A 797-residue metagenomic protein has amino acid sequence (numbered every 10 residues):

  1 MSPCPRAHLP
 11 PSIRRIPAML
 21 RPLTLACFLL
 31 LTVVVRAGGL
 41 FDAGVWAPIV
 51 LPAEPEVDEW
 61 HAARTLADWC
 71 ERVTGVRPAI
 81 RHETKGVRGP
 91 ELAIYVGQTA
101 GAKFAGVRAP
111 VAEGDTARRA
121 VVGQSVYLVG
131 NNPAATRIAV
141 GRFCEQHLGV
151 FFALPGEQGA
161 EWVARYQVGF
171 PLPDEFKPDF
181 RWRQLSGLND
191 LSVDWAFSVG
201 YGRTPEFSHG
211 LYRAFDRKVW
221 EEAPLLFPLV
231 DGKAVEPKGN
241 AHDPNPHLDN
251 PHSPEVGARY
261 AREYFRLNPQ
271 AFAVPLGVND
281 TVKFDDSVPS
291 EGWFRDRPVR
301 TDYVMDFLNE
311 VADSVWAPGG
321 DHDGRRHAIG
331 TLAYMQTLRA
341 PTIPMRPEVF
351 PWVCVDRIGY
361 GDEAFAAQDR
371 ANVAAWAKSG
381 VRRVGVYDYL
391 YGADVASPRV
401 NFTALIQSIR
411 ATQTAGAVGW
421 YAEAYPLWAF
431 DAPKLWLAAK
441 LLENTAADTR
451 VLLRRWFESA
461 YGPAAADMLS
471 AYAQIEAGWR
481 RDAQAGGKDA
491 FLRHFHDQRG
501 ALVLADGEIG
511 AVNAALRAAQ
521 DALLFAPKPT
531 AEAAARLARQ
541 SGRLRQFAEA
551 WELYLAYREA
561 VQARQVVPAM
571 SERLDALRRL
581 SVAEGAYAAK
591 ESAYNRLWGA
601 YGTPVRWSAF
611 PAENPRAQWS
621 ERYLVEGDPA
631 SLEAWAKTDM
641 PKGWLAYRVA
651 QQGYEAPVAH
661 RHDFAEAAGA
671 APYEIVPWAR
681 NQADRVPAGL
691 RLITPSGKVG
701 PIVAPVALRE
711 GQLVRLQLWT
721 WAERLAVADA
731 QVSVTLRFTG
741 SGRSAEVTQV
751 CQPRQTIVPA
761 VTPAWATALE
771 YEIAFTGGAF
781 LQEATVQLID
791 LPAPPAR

Functional and structural regions predicted by a protein language model:
T24, L30, V35-R118, Y166-L172: Acidic, contiguous N-terminal accessory segments
V45, E54-V57, H61-T65, W69-E71 (+5 more regions): Feature activates predominantly on carbohydrate-active enzymes
A223-I343, V355-G359, E363-A367, A466 (+4 more regions): Polysaccharide-binding and catalytic clefts of secreted carbohydrate-active enzymes
D249-E255, E263, Q368-S470: Structured mid-domain segments that build the active-site/substrate or prosthetic-cofactor binding neighborhood
I329-R357, A396-N401, A429-K434: Substrate-binding cleft/loops of secretory-pathway carbohydrate-active enzymes
L338-E348, V353-G392, A612-Q618: Glycoside hydrolase catalytic-domain groove-lining segments
L441-D663, G700-P701, E710: Catalytic domains of carbohydrate-active enzymes that cleave complex glycans
R622-R797: Extracellular and organelle-lumenal recognition/adhesion modules and their flexible linkers in secreted
